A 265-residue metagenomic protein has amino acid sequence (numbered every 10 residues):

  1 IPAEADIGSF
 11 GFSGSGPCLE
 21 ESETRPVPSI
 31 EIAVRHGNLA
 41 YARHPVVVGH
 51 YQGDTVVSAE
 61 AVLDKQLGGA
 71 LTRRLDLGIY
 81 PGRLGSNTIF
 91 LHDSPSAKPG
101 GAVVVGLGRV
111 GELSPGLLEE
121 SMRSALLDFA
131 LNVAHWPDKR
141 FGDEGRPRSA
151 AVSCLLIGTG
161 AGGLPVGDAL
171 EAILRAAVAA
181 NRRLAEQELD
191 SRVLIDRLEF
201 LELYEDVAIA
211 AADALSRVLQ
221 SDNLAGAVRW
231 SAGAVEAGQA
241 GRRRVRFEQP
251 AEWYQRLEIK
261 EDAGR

Functional and structural regions predicted by a protein language model:
I1, V104-F247: Phosphate/ribose-phosphate-bearing ligand recognition and processing surfaces, centered on ADP-ribose/NAD(+/P+) systems
I1, V62-L67, L71, A177 (+4 more regions): Generic hydrophobic, helix-prone segments enriched in Leu/Val/Ile
P2-L19, R229-G264: Flexible inter-domain linker/hinge segments
S15-G85: Short, conserved "active-site rim" segments that organize catalytic pockets and cofactor/ligand binding
P28-E31, V47, L198-L201, F247 (+2 more regions): Generic low-polarity alpha-helical segments
H36-A40, S94-S96, D190: A general structural signal for short secondary-structure junctions and capping/turn motifs
A42-P45, G100, A150: Conserved acidic residues
D54-W136: Contiguous, structured surface segment used for ligand recognition
